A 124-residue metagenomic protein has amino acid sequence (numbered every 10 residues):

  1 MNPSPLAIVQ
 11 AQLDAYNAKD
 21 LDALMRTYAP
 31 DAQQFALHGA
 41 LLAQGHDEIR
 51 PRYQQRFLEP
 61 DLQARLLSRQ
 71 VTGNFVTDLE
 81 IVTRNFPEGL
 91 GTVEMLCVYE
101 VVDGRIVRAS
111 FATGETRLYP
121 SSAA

Functional and structural regions predicted by a protein language model:
M1-P30, L118-A124: Short, low-complexity N-terminal intrinsically disordered segments enriched in polar/charged residues
S4, A36, A40, R50-A124: A beta-strand edge to alpha-helix "cap/lid" segment located at domain peripheries
